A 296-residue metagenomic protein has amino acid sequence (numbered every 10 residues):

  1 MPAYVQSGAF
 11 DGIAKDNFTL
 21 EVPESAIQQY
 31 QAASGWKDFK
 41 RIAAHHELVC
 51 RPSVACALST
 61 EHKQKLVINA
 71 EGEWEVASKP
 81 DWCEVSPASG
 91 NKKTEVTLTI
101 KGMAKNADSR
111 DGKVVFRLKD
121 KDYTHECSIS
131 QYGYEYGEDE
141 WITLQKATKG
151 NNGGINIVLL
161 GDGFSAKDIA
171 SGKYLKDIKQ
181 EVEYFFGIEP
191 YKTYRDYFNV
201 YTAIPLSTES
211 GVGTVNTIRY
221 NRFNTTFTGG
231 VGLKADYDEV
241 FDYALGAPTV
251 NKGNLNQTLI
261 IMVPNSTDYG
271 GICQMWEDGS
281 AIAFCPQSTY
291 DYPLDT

Functional and structural regions predicted by a protein language model:
M1-E47: Solvent-exposed loop and capping/linker segments of extracellular ligand-binding repeat ectodomains
H46-V67: Beta-sheet-dominated interaction scaffolds and their linkers
E47-L48, N69-T97: Surface-exposed binding patches on compact interaction domains or structured appendages
E95-D111: Extracellular/luminal low-complexity segments enriched in Ser/Thr/Pro
D108-D120: A short beta-strand micro-motif common to beta-rich folds, especially ectodomain repeats
Y123-Y134: C-terminal edge beta-strand
Y134-K252, N265: Propeptide-to-catalytic entry region of secreted or membrane-anchored zinc metalloproteases
A170-Y174, E277-T296: Short pre-active-site segment immediately N-terminal to the catalytic Zn-binding motif
